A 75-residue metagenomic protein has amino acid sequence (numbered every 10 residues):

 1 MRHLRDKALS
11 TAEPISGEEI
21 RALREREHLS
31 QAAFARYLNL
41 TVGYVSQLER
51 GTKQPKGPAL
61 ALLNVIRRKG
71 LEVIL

Functional and structural regions predicted by a protein language model:
M1-P14, V73: N-terminal flexible/basic segments that precede or flank functional cores
S16-E19, P58: N-terminal positioning helix adjacent to the helix-turn-helix/winged-helix DNA-binding module
E19-A33: Short basic helix-loop element that most often maps to the first helix and adjoining turn of HTH DNA-binding modules
I20, F34-A35, V45-E49: Conserved hydrophobic/aromatic packing and binding residues within compact polymer-binding modules
E25, R36, R67: Short polybasic/polar patches that bind polyanions
Q31, R50-T52, V73: Recognition helices and adjacent regulatory flanks at domain boundaries
L40-Q54: Recognition helix of helix-turn-helix/homeodomain-like DNA-binding domains that insert into the DNA major groove
Q54, P58-L75: DNA major-groove recognition helix of helix-turn-helix/homeodomain DNA-binding modules
